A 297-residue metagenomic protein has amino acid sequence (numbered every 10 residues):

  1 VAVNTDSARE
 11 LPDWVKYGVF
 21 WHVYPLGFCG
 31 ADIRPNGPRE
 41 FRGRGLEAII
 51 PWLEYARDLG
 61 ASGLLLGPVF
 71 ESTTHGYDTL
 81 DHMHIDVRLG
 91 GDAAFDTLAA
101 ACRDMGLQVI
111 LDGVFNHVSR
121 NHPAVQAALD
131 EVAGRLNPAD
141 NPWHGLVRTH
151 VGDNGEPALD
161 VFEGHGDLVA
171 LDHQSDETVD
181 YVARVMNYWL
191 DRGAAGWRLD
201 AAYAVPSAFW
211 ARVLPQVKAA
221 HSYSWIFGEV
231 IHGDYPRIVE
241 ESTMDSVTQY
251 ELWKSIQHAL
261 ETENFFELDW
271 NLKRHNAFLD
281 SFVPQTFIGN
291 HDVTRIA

Functional and structural regions predicted by a protein language model:
D6-F20, Y24-S62, V69-R192, V213 (+2 more regions): Substrate-binding/active-site clefts of carbohydrate-active enzymes
V19-H22, L64-L66, V109-L111, W197 (+3 more regions): Hydrophobic faces of well-ordered beta-strands that scaffold small-molecule active sites in alpha/beta enzyme cores
L26, V69, V114-N116, A202-A204 (+3 more regions): Active-site beta-loop-alpha junctions enriched in small/polar residues
N36, A194-R198, V293-A297: Glycine- and acidic
A99-A100, V125-A133, R184-N187, A195-P284: Active-site-proximal helices and loops of the catalytic beta/alpha 8
F278-A297: Active-site clefts of carbohydrate-active enzymes
